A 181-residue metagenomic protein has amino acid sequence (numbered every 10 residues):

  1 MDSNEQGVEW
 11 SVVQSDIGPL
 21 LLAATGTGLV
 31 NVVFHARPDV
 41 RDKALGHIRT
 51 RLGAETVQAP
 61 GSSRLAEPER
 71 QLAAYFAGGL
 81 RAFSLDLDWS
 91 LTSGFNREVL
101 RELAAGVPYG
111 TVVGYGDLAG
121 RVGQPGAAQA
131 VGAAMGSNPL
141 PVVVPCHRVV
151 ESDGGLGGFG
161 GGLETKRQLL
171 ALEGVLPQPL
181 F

Functional and structural regions predicted by a protein language model:
M1-Q124, L172-F181: Basic nucleic-acid-binding alpha-helical/helix-turn surface characteristic of O6-alkylguanine DNA
E69, P139, L163: Short amphipathic alpha-helical/adjacent loop interface patches that line ligand and macromolecule-binding sites
Q124-A130: Short, basic interhelical loop/turn and adjoining N-cap of the next helix at nucleic-acid- or acidic-partner-contacting
A130-N138: Regulatory, non-catalytic segments
V142-V143: Major-groove DNA-recognition helix of helix-turn-helix-type DNA-binding domains
C146: Short cysteine clusters
S152-F181: …primarily DNA-binding HTH/wHTH and HhH modules…
